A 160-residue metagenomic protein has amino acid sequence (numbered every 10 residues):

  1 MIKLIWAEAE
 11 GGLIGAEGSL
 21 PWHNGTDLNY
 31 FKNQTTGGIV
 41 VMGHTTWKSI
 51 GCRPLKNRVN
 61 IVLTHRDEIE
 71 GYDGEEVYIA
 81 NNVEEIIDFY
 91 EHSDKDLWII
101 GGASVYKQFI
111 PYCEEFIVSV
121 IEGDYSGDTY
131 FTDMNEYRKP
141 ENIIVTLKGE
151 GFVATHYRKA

Functional and structural regions predicted by a protein language model:
M1-A160: Enzymes that bind and transform nitrogen-containing heteroaromatic metabolites
